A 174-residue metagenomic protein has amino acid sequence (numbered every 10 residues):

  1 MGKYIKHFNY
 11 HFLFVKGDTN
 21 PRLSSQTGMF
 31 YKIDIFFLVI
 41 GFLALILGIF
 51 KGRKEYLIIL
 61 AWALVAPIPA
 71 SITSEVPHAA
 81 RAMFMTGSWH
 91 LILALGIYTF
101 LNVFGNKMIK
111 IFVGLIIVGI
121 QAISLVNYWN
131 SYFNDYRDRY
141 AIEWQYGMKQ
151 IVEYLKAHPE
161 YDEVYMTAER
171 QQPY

Functional and structural regions predicted by a protein language model:
M1-L13: Aromatic-rich transmembrane-lumenal/periplasmic boundary elements in polytopic membrane proteins
I5, F36-I46, A61-I68, F112-A122: Lipid-exposed faces of alpha-helical membrane segments in multi-pass integral membrane proteins
I5, R81, M148-V152: Extracytoplasmic/secreted envelope proteins and their assembly/folding machinery, especially bacterial periplasmic
V15-P21, G28-R53: Hydrophobic, aromatic-rich transmembrane alpha-helices and their immediate juxtamembrane boundary segments
K32-I40, Y56-N102: Hydrophobic/aromatic-rich transmembrane helices and adjacent perimembrane loops
I46-Y56, L93-L115: Membrane-interface junctions at the ends of membrane-embedded or membrane-associated helices
E55, P159-V164: Loop/turn elements at helix/coil->beta-strand transitions in domains of secreted/extracellular proteins
K110-P159, A168-Y174: Membrane-proximal, lumen/periplasm-facing interface regions of secretory-pathway glyco- and lipid-modifying enzymes
